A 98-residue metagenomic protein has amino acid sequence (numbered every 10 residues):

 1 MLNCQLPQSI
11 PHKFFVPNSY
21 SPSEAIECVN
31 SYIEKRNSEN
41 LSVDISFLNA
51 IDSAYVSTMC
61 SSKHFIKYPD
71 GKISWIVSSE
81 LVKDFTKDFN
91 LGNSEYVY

Functional and structural regions predicted by a protein language model:
M1-A54, C60-Y98: STAS-like cytosolic regulatory interaction modules
